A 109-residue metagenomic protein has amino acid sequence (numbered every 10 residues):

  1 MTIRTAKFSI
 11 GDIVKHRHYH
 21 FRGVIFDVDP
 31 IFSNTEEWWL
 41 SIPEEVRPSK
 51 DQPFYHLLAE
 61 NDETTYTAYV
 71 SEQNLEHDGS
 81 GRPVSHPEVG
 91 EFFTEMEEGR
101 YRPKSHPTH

Functional and structural regions predicted by a protein language model:
T2-T5, S9-I10, I25-M96, R100 (+1 more regions): Basic/aromatic-rich interaction segments and small domains that mediate binding to polyanionic partners
K15-V24: Short coil-to-beta-strand transition motifs
